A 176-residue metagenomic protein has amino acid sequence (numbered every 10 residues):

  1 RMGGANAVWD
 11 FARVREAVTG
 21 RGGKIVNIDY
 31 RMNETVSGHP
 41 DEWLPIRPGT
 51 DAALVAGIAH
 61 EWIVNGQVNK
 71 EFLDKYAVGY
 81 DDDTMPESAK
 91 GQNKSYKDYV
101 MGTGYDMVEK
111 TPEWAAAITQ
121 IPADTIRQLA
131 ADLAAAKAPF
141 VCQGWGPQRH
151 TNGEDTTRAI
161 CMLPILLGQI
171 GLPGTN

Functional and structural regions predicted by a protein language model:
R1-M2: Cofactor-cradling patches in redox/metallo enzymes
A5, A12-I25: A short helix->loop->beta-strand "cap" motif at the edges of active sites that frequently abuts
N6-A7, P40-D41, T156: Short, glycine/charged-enriched secondary-structure capping and boundary segments
V8, A12, V55-H60, R127 (+1 more regions): Predominant activation on well-ordered alpha-helical scaffold segments within soluble catalytic domains
E16, I63, G168: Residue-level marker of positions within ordered structural domains that often coincide with functionally constrained
T19-V26, R31-A136: Long, well-ordered, tryptophan-enriched scaffold segments
L133-N176: A glycine-rich, hydrophobic/aromatic-adjacent loop/helix-cap motif
